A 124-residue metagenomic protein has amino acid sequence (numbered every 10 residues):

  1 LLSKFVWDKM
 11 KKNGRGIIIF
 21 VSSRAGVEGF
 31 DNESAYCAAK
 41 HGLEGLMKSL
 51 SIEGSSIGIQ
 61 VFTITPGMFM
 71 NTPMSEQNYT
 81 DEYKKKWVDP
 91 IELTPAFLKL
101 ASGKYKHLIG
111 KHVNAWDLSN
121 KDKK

Functional and structural regions predicted by a protein language model:
S3, A39: Active-site helix of classical SDR
F5-G14: A short helix-coil junction within the Rossmann-fold of NAD(P)-dependent oxidoreductases
K9-M10, E28, S49-I59, K104: Active-site-adjacent segment of SDR/Rossmann-fold oxidoreductases
S23: Residue(s) in the substrate-gating loop at a strand-loop-helix junction that position the organic substrate next
E28-S34: Active-site loop immediately N-terminal to the catalytic Tyr-X3-Lys motif of short-chain dehydrogenase/reductase
H41-K48, I52, I59, I91-L98: Conserved active-site helix of classical SDR/Rossmann-fold NAD(P)-dependent CH-OH oxidoreductases
E44, G54-F69, Y105-V113: Conserved Rossmann-fold SDR core element
T63, E82-K124: C-terminal helical subdomain
